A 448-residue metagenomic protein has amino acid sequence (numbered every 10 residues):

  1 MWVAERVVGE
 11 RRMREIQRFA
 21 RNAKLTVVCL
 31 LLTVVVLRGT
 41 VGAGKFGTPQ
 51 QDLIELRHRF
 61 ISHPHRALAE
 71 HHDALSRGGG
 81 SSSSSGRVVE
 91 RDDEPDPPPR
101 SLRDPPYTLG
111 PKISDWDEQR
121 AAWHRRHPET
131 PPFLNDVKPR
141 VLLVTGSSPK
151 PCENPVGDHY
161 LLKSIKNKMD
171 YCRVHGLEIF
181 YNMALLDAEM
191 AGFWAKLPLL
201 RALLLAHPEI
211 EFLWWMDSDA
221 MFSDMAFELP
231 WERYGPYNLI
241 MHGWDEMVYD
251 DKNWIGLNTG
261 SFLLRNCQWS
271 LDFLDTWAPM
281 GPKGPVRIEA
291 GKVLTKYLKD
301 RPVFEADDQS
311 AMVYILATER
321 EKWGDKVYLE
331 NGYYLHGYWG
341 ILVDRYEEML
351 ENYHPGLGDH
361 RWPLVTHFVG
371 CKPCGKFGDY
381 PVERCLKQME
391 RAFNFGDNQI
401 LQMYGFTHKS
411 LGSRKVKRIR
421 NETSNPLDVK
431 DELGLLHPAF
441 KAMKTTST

Functional and structural regions predicted by a protein language model:
M1-Y160, S164, C374-T448: Juxtamembrane luminal stem/stalk of type II transmembrane Golgi/ER carbohydrate-processing enzymes
W2, L186-D187, G192-L271: GT-A fold catalytic core of metal-dependent nucleotide-sugar glycosyltransferases, centered on the diacidic
T26, T33, A195-P198, A202 (+1 more regions): Catalytic core and acceptor-binding pocket of nucleotide-sugar-dependent glycosyltransferases
D136-P139, V174, A195, L257-T259 (+2 more regions): Eukaryote-biased feature marking scaffold/signaling PDZ-domain proteins and nuclear chromatin regulators
S148-K150, L186, A220-M221, D245-M247 (+3 more regions): Short, solvent-exposed loop/turn segments at secondary-structure junctions
P149-Y160, E189-M190, K292-V303: Short, flexible/disordered intra-domain loops and linkers
Y160-L177: Short, acidic, metal-binding catalytic loop of nucleotide-sugar glycosyltransferases
I179-N182: A structural preference for short, hydrophobic beta-strand core positions in alpha/beta folds
